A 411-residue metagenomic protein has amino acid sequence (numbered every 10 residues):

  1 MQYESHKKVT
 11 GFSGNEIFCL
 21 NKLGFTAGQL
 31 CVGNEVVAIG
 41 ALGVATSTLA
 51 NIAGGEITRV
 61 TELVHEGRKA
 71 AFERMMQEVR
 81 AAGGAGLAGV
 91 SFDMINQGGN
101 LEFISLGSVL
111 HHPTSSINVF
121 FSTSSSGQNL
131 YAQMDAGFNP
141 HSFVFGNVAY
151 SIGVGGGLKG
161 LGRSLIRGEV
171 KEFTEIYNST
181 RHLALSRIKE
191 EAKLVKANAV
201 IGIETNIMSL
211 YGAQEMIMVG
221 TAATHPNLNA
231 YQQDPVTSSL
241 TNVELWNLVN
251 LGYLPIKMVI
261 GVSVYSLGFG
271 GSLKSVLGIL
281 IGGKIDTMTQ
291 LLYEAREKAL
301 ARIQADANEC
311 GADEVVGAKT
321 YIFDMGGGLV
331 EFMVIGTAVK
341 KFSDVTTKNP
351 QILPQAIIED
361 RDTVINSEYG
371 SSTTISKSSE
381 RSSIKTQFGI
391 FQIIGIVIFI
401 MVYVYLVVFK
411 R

Functional and structural regions predicted by a protein language model:
M1-V60, N96-F103, S108-F173, M216-G283 (+2 more regions): Intrinsic disorder/low-complexity detector
N15-I17, E73, D93, G127-L130 (+5 more regions): Residue-level detector of functional hotspots within protein domains
N21-F25, M75-G84, Q97-L101, Q133-F138 (+7 more regions): Short, low-complexity cationic-aromatic patches
E35, S91-M94, V148, E204-I207 (+2 more regions): Residues that line or immediately flank small-molecule/substrate-binding pockets and catalytic motifs
S47-G89, V144, G160-E204, V259 (+1 more regions): Short, well-ordered alpha-helical segments
G67-A70, R74-S116, R187, E191-V195 (+1 more regions): Hydrophobic, ordered structural segments
Y293-A301, A305-I365: Membrane-protein extramembrane domains
